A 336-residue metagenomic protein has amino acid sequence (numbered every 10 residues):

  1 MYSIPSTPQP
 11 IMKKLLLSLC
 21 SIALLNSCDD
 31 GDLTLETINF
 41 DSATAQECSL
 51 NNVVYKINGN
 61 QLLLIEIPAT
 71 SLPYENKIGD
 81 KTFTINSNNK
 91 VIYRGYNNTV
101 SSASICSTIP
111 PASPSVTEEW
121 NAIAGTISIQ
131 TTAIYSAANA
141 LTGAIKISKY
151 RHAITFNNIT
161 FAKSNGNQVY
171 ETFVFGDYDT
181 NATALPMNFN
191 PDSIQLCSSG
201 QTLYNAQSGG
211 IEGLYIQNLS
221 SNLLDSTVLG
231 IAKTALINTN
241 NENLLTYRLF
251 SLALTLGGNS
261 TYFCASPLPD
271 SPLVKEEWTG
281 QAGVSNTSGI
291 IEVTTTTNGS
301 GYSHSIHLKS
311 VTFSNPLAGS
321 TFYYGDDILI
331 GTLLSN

Functional and structural regions predicted by a protein language model:
M1-I11, T246, N259-T261: N-terminal amphipathic/basic-hydrophobic helices that include classical n-h-c signal peptides and signal-anchor
Y2-P8, L17-K56, N336: Bacterial Sec-dependent N-terminal signal peptides
L50-Q61, H152-T155, S199-G210: Short, hydrophobic/proline-enriched secondary-structure or compact coil segments at domain edges
N52-K146, G210-G301: Surface-exposed helix/loop patches within compact recognition domains
N58, N86, Q130-T132, N157 (+9 more regions): A structural detector for beta-sheet-dominated domains
G143-A184, N298-Y323, L334-S335: Ser/Thr/Pro-rich, low-complexity mucin-like regions that serve as glycosylated stalks/linkers or repetitive adhesive
T172-N218: Surface-exposed beta-loop interaction hotspot
